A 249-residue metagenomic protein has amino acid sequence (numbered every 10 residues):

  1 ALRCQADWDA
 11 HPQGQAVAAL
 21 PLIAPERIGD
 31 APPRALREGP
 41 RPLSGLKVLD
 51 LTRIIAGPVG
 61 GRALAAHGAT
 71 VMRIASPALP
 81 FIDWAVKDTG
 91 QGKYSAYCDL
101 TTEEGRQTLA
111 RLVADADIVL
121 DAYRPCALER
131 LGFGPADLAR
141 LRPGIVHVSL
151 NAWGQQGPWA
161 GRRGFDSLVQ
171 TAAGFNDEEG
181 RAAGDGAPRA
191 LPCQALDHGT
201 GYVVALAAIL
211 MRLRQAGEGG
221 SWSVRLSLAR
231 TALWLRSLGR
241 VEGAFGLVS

Functional and structural regions predicted by a protein language model:
A1-A78, R106, A110, A114-I118 (+4 more regions): Acyl-CoA thioester-binding alpha/beta core of soluble enzymes
A18-L20, T89-G92, R163-V169: Short, hinge-like loop/turn segments at secondary-structure boundaries
G68, G92-K93, A116, F165: Short, well-ordered alpha-helix to beta-strand connector turns
A69, R73-D99, E104: Glycine-rich phosphate-binding loop and adjoining beta1-alpha1-beta2 segment of Rossmann-like nucleotide-binding folds
K93-L128: Rossmann-like NAD(P)-binding element
D99, I118, P158, R162-F165 (+1 more regions): Hydrophobic alpha-helical scaffolding
T102, D121-G174: N-terminal Rossmann-like NAD(P) cofactor-binding subdomain of oxidoreductases, focused on the glycine-rich
F175-P192: The feature captures the short pre-catalytic strand/loop hairpin that immediately precedes and shapes the active-site
